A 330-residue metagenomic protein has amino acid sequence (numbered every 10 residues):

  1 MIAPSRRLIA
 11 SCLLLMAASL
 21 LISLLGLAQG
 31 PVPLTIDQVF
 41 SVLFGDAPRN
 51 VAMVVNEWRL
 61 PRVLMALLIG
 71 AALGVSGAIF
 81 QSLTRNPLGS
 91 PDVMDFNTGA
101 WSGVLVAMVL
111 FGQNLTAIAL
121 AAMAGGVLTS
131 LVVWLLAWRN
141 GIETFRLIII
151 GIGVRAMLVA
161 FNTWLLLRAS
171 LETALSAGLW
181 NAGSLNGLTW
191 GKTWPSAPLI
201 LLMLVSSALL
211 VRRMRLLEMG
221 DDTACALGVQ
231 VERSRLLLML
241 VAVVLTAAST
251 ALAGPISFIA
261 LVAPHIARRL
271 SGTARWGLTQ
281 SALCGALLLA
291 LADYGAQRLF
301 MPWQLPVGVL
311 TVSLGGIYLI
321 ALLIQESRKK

Functional and structural regions predicted by a protein language model:
M1-K330: Alpha-helical transmembrane segments in inner-membrane proteins
